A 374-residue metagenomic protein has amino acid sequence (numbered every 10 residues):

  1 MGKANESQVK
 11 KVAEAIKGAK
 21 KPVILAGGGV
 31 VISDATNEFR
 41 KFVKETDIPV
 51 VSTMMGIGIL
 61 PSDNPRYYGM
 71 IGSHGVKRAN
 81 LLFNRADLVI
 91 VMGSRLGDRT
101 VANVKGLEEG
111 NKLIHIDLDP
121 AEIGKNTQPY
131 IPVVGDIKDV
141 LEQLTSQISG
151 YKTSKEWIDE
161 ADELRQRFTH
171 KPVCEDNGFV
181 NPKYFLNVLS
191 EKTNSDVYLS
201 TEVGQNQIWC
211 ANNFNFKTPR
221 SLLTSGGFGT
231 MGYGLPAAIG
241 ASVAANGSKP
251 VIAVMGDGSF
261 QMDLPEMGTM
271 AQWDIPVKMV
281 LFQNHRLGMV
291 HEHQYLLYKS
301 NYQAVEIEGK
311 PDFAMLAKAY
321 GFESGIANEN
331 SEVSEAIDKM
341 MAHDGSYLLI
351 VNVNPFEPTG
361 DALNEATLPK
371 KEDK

Functional and structural regions predicted by a protein language model:
M1-A15, T169-H170: Conformationally flexible catalytic loops at phosphate/diphosphate-handling active centers
Q8-P22, F42, F83-A86, V188-V197 (+2 more regions): Glycine-rich phosphate/diphosphate-binding loops that line cofactor/substrate pockets in enzymes
K41-D47, V101-P120, P219, D361-K374: A short, gly/pro- and small-residue-rich
D47-M55, I114-D117, V277-F282: Short internal beta-strands
G56-E160: Glycine-rich, acidic loop regions that bind phosphate or pyrophosphate groups
R85, G124-N126, P132-V134, K138-L141 (+1 more regions): Thiamine diphosphate
D162-N246: Active-site diphosphate/adenylate-binding microenvironment
